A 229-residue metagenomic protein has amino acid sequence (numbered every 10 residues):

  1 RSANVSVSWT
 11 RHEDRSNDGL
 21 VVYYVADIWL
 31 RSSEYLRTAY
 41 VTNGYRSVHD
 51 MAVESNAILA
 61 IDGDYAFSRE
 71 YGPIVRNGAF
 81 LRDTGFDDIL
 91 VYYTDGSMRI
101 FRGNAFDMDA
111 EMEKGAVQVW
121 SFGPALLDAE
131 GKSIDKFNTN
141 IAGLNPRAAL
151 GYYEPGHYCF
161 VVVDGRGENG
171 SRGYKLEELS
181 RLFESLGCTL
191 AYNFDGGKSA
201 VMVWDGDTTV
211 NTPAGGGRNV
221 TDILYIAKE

Functional and structural regions predicted by a protein language model:
R1-G85: Zymogen propeptides
A26-W29, A60-Y65, G103, V162-G165 (+1 more regions): Active-site-proximal beta-strand/loop segments in catalytic clefts of secreted hydrolases
Y40-Y45, G103-M108, V163-E168: Short, solvent-exposed aromatic-acidic interface loops
S47-D50, D109-G115, N169-L176: A short, polar/proline- and glycine-enriched secondary-structure boundary/capping micro-motif
D64-N140: Active-site-adjacent helix-turn-beta-strand microarchitecture at beta-sheet edges that either contains or buttresses
R69-F86, V91-Y92, D135-T189, F194 (+1 more regions): Conserved, well-ordered active-site substructure
